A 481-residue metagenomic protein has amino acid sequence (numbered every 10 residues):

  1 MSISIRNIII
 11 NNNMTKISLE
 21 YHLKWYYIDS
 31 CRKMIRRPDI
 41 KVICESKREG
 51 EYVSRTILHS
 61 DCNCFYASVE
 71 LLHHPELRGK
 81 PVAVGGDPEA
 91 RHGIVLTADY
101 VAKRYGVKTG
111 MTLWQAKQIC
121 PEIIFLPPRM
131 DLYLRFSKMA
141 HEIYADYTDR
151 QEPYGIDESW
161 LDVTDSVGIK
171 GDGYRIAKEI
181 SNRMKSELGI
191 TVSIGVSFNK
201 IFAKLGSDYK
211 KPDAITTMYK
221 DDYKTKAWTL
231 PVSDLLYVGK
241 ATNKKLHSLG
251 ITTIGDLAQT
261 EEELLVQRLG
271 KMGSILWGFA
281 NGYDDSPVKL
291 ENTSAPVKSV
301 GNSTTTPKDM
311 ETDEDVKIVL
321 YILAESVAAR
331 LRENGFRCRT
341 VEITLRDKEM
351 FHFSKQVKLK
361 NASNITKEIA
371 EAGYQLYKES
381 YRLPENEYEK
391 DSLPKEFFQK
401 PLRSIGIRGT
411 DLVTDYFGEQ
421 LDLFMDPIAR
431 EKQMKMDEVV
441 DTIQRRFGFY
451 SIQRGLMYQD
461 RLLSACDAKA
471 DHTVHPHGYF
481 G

Functional and structural regions predicted by a protein language model:
I5-W25, C31: N-terminal amphipathic/hydrophobic targeting modules at extreme N-termini, encompassing cleavable Sec/SRP-type signal
H22-N281, V288-E291, A329, P427-G481: Gly/Gly-Pro- and Ser/Thr-rich, intrinsically disordered tail segments characteristic of DNA damage-repair and tolerance
H59, D234, T242-Q399: DNA-contacting surface of Y-family translesion DNA polymerases
K80, V192, D213, R339-V341 (+2 more regions): Change "...and in nucleic-acid phosphodiester-cleaving endonucleases..." to "...and in nucleic-acid processing enzymes
F125, F351-K355, F417-G418: Short small-residue beta-strand/loop micro-motif enriched in glycine and branched aliphatics
Y154-E158, S197-K200, F336-T340, K400-S404: Short Gly/Ser/Thr- and Asp/Glu-enriched loop/turn motifs at secondary-structure junctions
S159-D165, S354-V357, Q420-M425: Short, hydrophobic beta-strand segments
N361-G481: Acidic, metal-coordinating catalytic segment for phosphate/diphosphate chemistry, firing primarily on the Nudix
